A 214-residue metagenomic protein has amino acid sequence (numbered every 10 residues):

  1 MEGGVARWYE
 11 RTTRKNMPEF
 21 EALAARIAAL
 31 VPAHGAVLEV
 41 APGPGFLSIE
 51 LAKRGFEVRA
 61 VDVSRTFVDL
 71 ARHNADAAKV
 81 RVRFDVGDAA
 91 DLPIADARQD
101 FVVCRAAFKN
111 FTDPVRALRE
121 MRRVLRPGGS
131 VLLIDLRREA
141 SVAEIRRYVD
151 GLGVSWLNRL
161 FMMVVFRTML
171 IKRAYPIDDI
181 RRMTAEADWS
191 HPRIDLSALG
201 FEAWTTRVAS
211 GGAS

Functional and structural regions predicted by a protein language model:
M1-A33: Conserved class I S-adenosyl-L-methionine
L38, P44-D91: Class I SAM-dependent methyltransferase SAM/SAH-binding core
V103: A conserved beta-strand element that flanks and buttresses the S-adenosyl-L-methionine
K109-N110: A short His-aromatic
V115-P127: A short glycine-rich, Lys/Arg-flanked "PGG" loop and its adjoining helix->strand segment in the class I
G129-D135: Conserved beta-strand signature within the Rossmann-like core of class I S-adenosyl-L-methionine
L136-W189, R193-D195, G200-A203: C-terminal alpha-helical "lid/dimerization" subdomain adjacent to the S-adenosyl-L-methionine
E202-S214: C-terminal lobe and adjacent flexible extensions of AdoMet/dcAdoMet transferase-like proteins
